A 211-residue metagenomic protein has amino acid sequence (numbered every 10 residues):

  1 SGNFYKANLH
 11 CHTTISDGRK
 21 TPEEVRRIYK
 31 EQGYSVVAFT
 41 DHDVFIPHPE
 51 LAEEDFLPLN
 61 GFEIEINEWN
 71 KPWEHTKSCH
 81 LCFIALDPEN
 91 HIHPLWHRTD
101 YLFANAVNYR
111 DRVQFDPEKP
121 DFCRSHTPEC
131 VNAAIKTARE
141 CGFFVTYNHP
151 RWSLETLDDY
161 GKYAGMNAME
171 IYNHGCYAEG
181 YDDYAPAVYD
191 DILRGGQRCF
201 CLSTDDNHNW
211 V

Functional and structural regions predicted by a protein language model:
S1-F144, N148, E155, I171-Y189 (+1 more regions): A metal-dependent hydrolase metal-coordination microenvironment
N8, K162, N167: Short, conserved helix/loop micro-motifs enriched in His/Cys and acidic residues
E31, K162-Y163, G195-G196: Alpha-helix termination/capping residues and helix-transition junctions
E53-D55, A164-G165, Q197: Short, structured coil segments at secondary-structure junctions
W152-Y163: Distinct, well-ordered alpha-helical segments
Q197-V211: Short acidic/histidine-rich active-site segments
